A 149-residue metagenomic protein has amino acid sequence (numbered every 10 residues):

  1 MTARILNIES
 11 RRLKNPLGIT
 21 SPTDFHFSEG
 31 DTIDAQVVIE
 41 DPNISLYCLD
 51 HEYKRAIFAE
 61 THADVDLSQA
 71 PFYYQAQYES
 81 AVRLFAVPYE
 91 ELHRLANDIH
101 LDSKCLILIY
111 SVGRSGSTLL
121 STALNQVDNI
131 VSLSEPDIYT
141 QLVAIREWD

Functional and structural regions predicted by a protein language model:
A3-D149: PAPS-dependent sulfotransferase catalytic core
